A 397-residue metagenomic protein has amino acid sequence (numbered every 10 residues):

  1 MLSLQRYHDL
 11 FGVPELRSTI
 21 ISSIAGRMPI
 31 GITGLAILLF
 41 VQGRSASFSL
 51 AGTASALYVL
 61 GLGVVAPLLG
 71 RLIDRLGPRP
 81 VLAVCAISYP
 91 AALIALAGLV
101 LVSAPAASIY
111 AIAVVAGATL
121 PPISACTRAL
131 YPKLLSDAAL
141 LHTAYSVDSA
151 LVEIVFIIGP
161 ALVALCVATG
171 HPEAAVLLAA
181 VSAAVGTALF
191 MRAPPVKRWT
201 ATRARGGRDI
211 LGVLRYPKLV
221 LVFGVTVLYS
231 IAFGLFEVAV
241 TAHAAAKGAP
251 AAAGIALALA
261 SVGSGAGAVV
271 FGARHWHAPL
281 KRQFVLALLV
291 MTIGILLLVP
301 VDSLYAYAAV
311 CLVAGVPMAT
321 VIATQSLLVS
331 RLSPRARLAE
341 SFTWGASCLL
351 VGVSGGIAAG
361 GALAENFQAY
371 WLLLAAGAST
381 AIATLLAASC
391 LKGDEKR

Functional and structural regions predicted by a protein language model:
L2-G63, V213-A258: Helix-loop boundary and gating motifs at the non-cytosolic
I24, P105-I123, V227-L228, A306-T320: Hydrophobic core of transmembrane alpha-helices in multi-pass small-molecule transporters, especially MFS/SLC-type
V64-P78, V167, A266-L280, A364: Helix-to-loop junctions at the C-terminal end of transmembrane segments in multipass secondary transporters
I87-A104, V290-D302: C-terminal ends and interior cores of transmembrane alpha-helices in multi-pass membrane transporters/permeases
I112-I154: Cytoplasmic helix-loop-helix junction between adjacent transmembrane helices in 12-TM secondary transporters
P121-S136, V240, T320-S333: Intracellular juxtamembrane helix-capping segments at the cytosolic ends of symmetry-related transmembrane helices
K281-Q325: C-terminal transmembrane helical hairpin of 12-TM major facilitator-type secondary transporters
A336-F367: A late C-terminal transmembrane helix in Major Facilitator Superfamily
